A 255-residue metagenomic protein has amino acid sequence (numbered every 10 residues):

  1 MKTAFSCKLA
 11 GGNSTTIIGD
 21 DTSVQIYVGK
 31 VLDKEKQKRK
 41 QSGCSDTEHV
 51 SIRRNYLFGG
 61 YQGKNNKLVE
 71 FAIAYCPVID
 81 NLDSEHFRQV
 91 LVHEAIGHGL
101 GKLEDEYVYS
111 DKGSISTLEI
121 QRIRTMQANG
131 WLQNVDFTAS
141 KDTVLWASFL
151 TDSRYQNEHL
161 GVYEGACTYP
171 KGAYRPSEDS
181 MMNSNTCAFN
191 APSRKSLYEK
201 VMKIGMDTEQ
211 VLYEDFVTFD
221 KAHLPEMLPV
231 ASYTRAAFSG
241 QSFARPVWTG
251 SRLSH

Functional and structural regions predicted by a protein language model:
M1-S110: Active-site-proximal segment of zinc-dependent metalloprotease catalytic domains
E104-H255: Replace "(M1/M4/M9/M12/WLM)" with "(e.g., M1/M4/M8/M9/M12/M26/WLM)" and add "not limited to" to clarify scope
